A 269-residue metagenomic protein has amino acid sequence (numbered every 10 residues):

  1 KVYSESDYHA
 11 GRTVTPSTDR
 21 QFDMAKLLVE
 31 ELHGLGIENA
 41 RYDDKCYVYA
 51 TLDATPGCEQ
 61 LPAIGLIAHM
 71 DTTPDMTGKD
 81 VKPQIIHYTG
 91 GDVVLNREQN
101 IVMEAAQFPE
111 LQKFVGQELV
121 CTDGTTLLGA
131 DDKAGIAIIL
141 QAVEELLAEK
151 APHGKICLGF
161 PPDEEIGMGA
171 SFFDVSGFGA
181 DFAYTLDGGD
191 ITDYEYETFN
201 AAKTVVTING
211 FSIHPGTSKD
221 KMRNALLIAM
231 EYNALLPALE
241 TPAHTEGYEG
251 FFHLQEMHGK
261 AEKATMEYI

Functional and structural regions predicted by a protein language model:
K1-T18, C121: N-terminal capping segment at the start of a domain
A10-L61, G65-I67, D71: A non-catalytic alpha/beta surface segment that caps or lines the substrate-entry region of metallo-dependent hydrolase
M24, D131-I138, A225-I228: Catalytic-loop motifs flanking and including active-site residues across diverse enzymes
L28, I138-L146, A229-N233: Buried hydrophobic packing segments
C46-V48, A54-T55, P162-I166, G259: Short, internal active-site loops enriched in acidic
L52, D75-D80, G169-S171: Short, conserved acidic/polar surface loops in the N-terminal third of protein domains
E59-K155, F160: Active-site metal-coordination/substrate-binding segment of hydrolases, especially metallo-dependent peptidases
V93, F108-L111, Q117-A130, E149 (+1 more regions): Midchain, well-structured core segments that form catalytic/ion-binding scaffolds
